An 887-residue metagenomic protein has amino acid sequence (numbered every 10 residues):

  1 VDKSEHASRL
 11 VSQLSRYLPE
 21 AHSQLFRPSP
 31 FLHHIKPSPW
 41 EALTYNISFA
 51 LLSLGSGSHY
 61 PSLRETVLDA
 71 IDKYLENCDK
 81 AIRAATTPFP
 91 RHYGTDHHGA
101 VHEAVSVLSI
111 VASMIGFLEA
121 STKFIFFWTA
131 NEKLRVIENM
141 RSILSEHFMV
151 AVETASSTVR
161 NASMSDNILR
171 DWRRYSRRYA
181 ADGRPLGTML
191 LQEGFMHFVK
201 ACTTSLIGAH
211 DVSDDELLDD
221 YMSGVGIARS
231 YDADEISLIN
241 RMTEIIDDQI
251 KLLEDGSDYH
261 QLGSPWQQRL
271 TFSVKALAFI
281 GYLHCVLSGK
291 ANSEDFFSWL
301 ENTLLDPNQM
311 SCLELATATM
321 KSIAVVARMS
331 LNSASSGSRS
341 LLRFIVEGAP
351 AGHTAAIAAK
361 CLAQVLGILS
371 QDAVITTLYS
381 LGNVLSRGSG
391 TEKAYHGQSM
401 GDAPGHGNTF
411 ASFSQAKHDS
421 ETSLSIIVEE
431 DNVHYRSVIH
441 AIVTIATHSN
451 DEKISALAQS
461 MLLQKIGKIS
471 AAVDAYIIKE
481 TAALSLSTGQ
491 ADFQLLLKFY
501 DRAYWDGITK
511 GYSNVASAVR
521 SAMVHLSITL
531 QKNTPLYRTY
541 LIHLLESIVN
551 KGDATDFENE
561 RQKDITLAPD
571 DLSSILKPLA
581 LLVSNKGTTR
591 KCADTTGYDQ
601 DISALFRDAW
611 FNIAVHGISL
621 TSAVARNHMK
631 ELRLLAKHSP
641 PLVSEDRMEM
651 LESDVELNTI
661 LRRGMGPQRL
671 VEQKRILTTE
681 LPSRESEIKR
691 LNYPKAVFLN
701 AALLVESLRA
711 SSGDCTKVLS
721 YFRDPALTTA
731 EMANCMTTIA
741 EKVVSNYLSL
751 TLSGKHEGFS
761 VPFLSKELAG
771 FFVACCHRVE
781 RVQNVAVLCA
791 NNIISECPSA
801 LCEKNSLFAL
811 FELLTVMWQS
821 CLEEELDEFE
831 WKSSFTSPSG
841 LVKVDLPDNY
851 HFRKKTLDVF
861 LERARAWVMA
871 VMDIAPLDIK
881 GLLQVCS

Functional and structural regions predicted by a protein language model:
V1-S887: Intrinsic disorder/low-complexity flexible regions in very large eukaryotic scaffold/regulatory proteins, enriched
